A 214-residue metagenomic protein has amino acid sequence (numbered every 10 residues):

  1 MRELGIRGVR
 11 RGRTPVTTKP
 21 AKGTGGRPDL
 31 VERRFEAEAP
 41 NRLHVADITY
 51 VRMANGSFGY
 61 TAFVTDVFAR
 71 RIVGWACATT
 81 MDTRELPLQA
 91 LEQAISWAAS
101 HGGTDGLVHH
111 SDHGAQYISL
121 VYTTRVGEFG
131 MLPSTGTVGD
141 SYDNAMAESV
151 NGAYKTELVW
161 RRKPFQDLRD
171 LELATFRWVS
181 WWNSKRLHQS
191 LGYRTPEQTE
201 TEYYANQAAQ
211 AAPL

Functional and structural regions predicted by a protein language model:
M1-L214: Charged DNA-binding/catalytic regions of mobile-element recombinases
